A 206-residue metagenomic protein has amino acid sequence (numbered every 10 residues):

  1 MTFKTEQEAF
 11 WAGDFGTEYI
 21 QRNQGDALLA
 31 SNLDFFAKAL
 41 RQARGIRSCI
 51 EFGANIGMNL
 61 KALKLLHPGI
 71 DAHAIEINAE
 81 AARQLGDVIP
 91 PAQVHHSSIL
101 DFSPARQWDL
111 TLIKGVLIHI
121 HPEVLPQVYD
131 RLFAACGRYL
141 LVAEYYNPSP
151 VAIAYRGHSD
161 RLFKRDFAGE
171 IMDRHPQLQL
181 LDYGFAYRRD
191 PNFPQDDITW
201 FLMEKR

Functional and structural regions predicted by a protein language model:
M1-R106, E123-Q127, R131-R206: Class I (Rossmann-like) S-adenosyl-L-methionine-dependent methyltransferase catalytic domain, capturing the SAM-binding
L112: A conserved beta-strand element that flanks and buttresses the S-adenosyl-L-methionine
I118-I120: A short His-aromatic
